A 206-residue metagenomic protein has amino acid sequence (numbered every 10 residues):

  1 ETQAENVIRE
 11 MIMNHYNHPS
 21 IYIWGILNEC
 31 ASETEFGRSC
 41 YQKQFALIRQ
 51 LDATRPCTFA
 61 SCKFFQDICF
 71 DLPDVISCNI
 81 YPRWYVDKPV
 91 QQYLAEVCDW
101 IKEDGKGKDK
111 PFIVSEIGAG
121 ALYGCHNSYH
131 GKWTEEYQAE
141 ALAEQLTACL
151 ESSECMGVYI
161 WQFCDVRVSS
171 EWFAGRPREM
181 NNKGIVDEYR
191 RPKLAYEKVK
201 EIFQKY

Functional and structural regions predicted by a protein language model:
E1-M13, P89, Y93: Alpha-helical scaffold elements lining the catalytic groove of polysaccharide deacetylases
T2, S32-F36, F64, W133: Alpha-helix capping and helix-loop boundary segments enriched in small/acidic/polar residues
V7-F36, I80: Active-site groove signature of glycoside hydrolases
Y22-W24, S39, Q44-Q50, C57-T58 (+2 more regions): Substrate-binding clefts and catalytic carboxylate motifs of secreted carbohydrate-active enzymes
